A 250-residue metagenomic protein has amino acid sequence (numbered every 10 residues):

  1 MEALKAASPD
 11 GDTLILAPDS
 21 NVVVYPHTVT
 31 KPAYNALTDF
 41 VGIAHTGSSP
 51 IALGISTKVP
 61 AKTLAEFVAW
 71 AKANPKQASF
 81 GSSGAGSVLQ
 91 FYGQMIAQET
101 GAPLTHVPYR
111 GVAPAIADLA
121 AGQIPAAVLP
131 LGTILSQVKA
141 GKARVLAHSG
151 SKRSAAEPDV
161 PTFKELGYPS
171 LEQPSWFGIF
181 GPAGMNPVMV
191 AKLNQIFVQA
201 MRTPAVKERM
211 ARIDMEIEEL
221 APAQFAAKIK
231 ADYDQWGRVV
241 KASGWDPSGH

Functional and structural regions predicted by a protein language model:
M1-P9, M95-E99, A113-Q123, A127 (+2 more regions): Short helices/loops that flank or line small-molecule/ion binding pockets
A6-T13, D19, H27-P114, F163-E165 (+1 more regions): Hinge/capping helix and adjacent helix->loop/strand transition within the periplasmic-binding protein
S8, T63, P108, G122-Q123 (+7 more regions): Conserved functional loop/turn residues at catalytic and ligand-binding sites
G11-A17, P125-L129, V145-A147, W236-R238: Paired acidic/hydrophobic, glycine-rich loop segments that form the ligand-binding mouth/hinge of periplasmic-binding
L14-V24, H45-T46, A127-Q137: Ligand-binding clamshell of periplasmic/extracellular solute-binding protein-like
S20, G84, G132-T133, S149-K152 (+1 more regions): Glycine-rich beta-alpha junction loops
N35-H45, G81, P103-V107, P125 (+2 more regions): Short beta-strand->loop
Q98-E99, K139, K164-E165, P187-H250: An extracytoplasmic/periplasmic, membrane-proximal ligand-sensing/linker region
